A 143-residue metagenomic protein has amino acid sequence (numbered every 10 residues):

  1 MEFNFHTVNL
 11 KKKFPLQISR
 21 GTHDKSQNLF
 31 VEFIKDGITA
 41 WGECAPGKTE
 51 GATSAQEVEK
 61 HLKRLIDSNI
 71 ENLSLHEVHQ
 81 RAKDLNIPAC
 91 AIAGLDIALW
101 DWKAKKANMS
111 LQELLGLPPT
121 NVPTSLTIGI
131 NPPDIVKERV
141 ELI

Functional and structural regions predicted by a protein language model:
M1-K25: Short, Gly/Pro- and small/polar-rich lid/capping loops
E2, N28-F30, N121-S125: Structural preference for beta-strand elements that scaffold enzyme active sites
F5, F33-I34, I38-A107: Metal- or metallocofactor-binding catalytic centers and their adjacent structured scaffolds across diverse enzyme
T7, K35, L126-I130: Short, structured patches in soluble enzyme cores that scaffold and shape functional sites
H23, P88-D96, P133-K137: Glycine-rich anion/phosphate-binding loops
E113-I143: Metal-dependent enolase-superfamily TIM-barrel catalytic cores that perform enediolate-based chemistry
